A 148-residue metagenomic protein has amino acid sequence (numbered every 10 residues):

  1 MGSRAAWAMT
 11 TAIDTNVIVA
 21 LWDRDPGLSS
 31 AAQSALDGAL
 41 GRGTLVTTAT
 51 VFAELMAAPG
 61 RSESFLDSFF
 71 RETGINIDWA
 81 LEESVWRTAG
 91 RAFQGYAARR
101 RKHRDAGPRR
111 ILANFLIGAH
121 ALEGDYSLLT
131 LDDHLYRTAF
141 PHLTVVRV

Functional and structural regions predicted by a protein language model:
M1-T47, M56-F69: Short, well-structured N-terminal submotif of metal-dependent ribonuclease cores
G2, A6, N76-S127, D133: Active-site neighborhoods of divalent-metal-dependent phosphate/nucleic-acid chemistry enzymes
D14, T48, R110-I111, D132 (+1 more regions): Histidine- and aromatic-rich ligand-binding microenvironments
R61, L131-H134: Short, polar loop motifs at secondary-structure junctions
S62-L66, Y96-A97, V146-V148: Short, hinge-like loop/turn segments at secondary-structure boundaries
S64-A80: Helix-adjacent hinge/juxtasegments
H134-V148: C-terminal/domain-terminus segments
